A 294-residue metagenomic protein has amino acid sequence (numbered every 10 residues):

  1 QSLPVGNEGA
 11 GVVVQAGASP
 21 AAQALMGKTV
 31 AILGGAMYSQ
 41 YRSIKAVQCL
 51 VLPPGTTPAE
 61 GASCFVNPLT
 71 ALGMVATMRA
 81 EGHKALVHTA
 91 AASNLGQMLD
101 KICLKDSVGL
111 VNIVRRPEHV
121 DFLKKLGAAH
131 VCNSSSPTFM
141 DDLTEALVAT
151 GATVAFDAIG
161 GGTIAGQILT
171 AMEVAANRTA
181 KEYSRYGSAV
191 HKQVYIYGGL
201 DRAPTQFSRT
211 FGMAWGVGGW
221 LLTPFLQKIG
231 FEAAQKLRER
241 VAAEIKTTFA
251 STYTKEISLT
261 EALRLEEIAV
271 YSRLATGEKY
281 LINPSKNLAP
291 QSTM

Functional and structural regions predicted by a protein language model:
Q1-A36: Glycine-rich beta-strand-centered segment in the early N-terminal region that forms part of a ligand/cofactor-binding
L25, P54-T57, R79-L86: Short helix-loop-beta connector
G34-V47: A structural motif shared across PLP-dependent enzymes of the aminotransferase-like
A59-A62: C-terminal boundary of histidine-terminating zinc-finger modules
C64-P137: Mid-domain Rossmann-like dinucleotide-binding core that forms the NAD(H)/NADP(H) cofactor-binding site
K105-Y183: Adenosine-nucleotide cofactor-binding segment
M140-T144, V148-A149, G198-I257: C-terminal substrate-binding/catalytic core of Rossmann-like NAD(P)-dependent dehydrogenases/reductases
L169, A175-A180, P224-M294: C-terminal hydrophobic helical "lid"/dimerization subdomain of Rossmann-like NAD(P)H-dependent oxidoreductases
